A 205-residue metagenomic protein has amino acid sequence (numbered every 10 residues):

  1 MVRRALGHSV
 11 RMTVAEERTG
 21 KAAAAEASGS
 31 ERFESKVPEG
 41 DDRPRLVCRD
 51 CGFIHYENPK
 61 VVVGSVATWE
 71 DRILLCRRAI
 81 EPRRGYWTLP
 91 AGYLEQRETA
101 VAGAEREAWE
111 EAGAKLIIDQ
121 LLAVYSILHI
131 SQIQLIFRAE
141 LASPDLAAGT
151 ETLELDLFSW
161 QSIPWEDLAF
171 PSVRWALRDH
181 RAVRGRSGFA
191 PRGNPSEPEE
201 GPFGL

Functional and structural regions predicted by a protein language model:
V2-R83, Y93-E110, A114-D145, R186-L205: N-terminal leader/linker segments that precede catalytic domains of diphosphate-processing enzymes
V10-R11, A67, G85, F158 (+2 more regions): Short, low-complexity intrinsically disordered segments
T88-L89: Glycine-rich active-site/cofactor-binding loop and its immediate structural neighborhood
A148-H180: NUDIX/MutT-family hydrolases
